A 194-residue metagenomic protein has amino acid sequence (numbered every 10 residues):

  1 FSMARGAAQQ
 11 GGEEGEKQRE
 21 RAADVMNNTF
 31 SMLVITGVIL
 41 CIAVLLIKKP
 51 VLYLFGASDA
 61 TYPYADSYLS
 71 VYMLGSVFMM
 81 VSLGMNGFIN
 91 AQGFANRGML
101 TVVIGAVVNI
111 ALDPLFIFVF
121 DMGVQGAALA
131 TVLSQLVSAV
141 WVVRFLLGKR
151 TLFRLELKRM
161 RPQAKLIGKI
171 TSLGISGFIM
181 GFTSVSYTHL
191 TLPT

Functional and structural regions predicted by a protein language model:
F1-Q9, V81: Small-residue-rich midsections of specific transmembrane alpha-helices
G6, G84-M85, A111: Transmembrane alpha-helix boundary/hinge residues in polytopic small-molecule transporters
Q9-G75, V119-G174: Short alpha-helical transmembrane segments in multi-pass integral membrane proteins
L33, F88-P114, L129-V132: Alpha-helical transmembrane segments of multi-pass membrane transporters/permeases
G37, C41, G75-S76, V102-A106 (+1 more regions): Residue-level hotspots within the lipid-embedded alpha helices of multi-pass solute transporters
A43, F78, V108-L112, F116 (+3 more regions): Alpha-helical membrane-inserting segments
Y72-G84: Hydrophobic alpha-helical transmembrane segments of polytopic membrane proteins
T188-T194: Conserved small/polar residues in nucleotide/adenosyl-binding loops
